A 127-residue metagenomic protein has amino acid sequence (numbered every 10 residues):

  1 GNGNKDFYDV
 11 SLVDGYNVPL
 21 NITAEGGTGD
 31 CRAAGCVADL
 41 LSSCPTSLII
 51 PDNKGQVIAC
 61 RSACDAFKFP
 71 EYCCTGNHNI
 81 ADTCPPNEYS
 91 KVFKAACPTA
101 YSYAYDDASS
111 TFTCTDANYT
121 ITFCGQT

Functional and structural regions predicted by a protein language model:
G1-T127: Extracellular low-complexity, O-glycosylation-prone Ser/Thr/Pro/Gly-rich "stalks" and linkers flanking catalytic
